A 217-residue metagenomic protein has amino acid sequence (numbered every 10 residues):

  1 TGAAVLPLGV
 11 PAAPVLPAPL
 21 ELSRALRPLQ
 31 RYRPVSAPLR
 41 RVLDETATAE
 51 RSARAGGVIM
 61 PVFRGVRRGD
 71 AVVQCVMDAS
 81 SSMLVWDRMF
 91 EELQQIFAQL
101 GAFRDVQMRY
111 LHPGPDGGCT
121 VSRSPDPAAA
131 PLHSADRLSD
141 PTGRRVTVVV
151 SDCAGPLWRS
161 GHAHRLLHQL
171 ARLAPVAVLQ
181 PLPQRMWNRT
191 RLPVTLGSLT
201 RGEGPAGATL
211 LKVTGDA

Functional and structural regions predicted by a protein language model:
T1-V73, G207-G215: Acidic/polar low-complexity segments with low predicted structural confidence
G9, L39-L43, V58-V62, Y110 (+2 more regions): Extended, composition-driven regions rather than compact fold-specific motifs
L29, R33, S52-A53, L93-G101 (+1 more regions): Hydrophobic, Leu/Ile/Phe/Ala-enriched alpha-helical segments that form helix-helix packing faces
A53, M77-S81, H112: Short, flexible loop/turn elements at secondary-structure junctions
A71, S80-R109, D116: …and closely analogous acidic/polar surface helices at protein-protein or active-site interfaces in A-domain-like
V73-C75, V106, R144-S151, L173-Q180: Hydrophobic beta-strand segments of well-ordered beta-sheets in folded domains
S80-L84, P115-D116, D152-R159, P183-M186: Short acidic, S/G/P-rich loop/turn micro-motifs used as interaction or catalytic elements
G143, L157-A217: Von Willebrand factor type A / integrin I
